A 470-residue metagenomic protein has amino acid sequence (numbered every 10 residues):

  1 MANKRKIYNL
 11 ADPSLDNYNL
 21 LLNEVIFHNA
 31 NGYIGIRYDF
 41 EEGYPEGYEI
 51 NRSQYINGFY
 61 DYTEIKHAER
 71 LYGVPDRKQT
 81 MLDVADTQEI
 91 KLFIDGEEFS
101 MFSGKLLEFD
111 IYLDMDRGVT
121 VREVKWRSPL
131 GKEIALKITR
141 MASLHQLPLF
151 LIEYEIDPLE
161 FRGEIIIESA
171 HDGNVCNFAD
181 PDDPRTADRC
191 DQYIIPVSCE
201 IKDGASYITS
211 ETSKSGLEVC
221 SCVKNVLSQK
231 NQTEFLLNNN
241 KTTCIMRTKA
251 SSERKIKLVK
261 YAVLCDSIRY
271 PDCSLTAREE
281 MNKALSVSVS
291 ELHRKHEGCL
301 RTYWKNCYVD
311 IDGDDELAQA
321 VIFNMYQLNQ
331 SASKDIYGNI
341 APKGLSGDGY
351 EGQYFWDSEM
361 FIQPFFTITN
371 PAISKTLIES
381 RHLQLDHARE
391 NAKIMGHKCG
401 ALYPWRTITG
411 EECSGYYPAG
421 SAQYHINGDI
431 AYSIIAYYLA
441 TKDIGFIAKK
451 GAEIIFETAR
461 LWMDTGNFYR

Functional and structural regions predicted by a protein language model:
M1-Y350: Acidic/polar, glycine-enriched structural segments that form the non-catalytic walls/loops of the carbohydrate-binding
D83, L147, L317, Y354-S358 (+5 more regions): Active-site-proximal structural scaffolding
E89, E98-G104, D314-I322, E359-P404: Carboxylate/His-rich catalytic cores and anion/metal-binding grooves
E155, I322-N329, D348-G352, W356-T367 (+3 more regions): Contiguous, well-ordered alpha-helical segments that form the cores/surfaces of helical PPI scaffolds
F161, I165, I268-L275, C307-I311 (+4 more regions): Inter-helical turn/loop segments and adjacent helix faces that build the functional surface of alpha-helical bundle
V175-D182, G347-G352, L383-N391, E457-L461: Short, mixed-charge aromatic SLiMs
L258-K260, H296, A320, L377 (+2 more regions): Alpha-helical packing segments of well-folded alpha/beta enzyme cores
A332-S346, A372-Y432, Y438, G445-K449 (+1 more regions): Helix-terminus loop motifs that line ligand-binding clefts
